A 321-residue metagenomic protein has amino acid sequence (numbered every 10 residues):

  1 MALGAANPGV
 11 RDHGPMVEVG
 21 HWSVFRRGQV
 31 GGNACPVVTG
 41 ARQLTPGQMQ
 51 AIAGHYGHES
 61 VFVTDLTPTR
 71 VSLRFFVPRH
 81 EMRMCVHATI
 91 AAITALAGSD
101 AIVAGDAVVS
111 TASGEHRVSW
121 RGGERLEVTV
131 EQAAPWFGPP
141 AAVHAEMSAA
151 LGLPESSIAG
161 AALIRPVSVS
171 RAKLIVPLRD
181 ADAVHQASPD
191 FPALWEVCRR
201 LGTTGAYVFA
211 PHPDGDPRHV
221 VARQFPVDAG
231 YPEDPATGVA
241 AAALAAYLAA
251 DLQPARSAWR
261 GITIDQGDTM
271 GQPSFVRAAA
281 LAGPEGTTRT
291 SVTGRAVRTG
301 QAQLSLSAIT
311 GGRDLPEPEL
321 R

Functional and structural regions predicted by a protein language model:
A2-M84, I90-R321: Active-site proximal loop and beta-alpha junction motif in alpha/beta enzyme cores
